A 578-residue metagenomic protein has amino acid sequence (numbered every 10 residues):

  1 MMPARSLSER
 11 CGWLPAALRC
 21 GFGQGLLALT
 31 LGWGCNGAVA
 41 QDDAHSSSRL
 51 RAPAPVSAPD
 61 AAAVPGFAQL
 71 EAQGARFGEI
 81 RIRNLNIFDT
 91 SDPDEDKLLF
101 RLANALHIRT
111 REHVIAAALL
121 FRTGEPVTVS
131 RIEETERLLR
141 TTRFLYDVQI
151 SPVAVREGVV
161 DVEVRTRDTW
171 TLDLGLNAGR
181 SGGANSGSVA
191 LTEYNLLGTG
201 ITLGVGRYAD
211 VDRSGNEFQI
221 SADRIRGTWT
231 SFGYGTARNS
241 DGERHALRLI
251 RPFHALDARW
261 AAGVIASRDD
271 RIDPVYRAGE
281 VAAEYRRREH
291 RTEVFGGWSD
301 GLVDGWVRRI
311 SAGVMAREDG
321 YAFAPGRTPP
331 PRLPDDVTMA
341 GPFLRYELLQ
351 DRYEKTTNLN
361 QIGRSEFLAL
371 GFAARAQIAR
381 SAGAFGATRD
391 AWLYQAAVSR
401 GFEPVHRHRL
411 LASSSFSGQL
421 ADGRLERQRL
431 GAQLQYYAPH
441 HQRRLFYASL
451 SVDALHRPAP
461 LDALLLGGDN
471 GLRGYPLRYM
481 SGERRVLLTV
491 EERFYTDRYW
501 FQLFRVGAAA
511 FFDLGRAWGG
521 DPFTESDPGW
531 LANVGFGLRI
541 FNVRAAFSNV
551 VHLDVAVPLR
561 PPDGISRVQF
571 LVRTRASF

Functional and structural regions predicted by a protein language model:
P3, Q41, A373-F578: C-terminal transmembrane beta-barrel domains of outer membrane proteins
Q41-E193, G204-Y208, R213-A222, G235 (+3 more regions): Periplasmic polypeptide-binding modules associated with outer-membrane biogenesis and secretion
L70-Q73, L196-T202, R224-S231, A255-A261 (+8 more regions): Short loop/turn motifs that connect adjacent beta-strands in outer-membrane beta-barrel proteins
L119, W170-R180, G187-D210, F218 (+9 more regions): Transmembrane beta-strand segments that form the barrel wall of outer-membrane beta-barrel proteins
R180-S181, A209-D210, R224, A237-D241 (+9 more regions): Replace "Gram-negative outer membrane beta-barrel proteins" with "bacterial and organellar outer membrane beta-barrel
G187-L196, S214-G227, H245-D257, A262-V264 (+7 more regions): Feature captures outer-membrane beta-barrel proteins of Gram-negative bacteria and organelles
V189, G215-I220, R244-I250, A262-I265 (+9 more regions): Outer-membrane beta-barrel translocator domains and adjoining extracellular loop/strand segments of Gram-negative
S221-P330: Transmembrane beta-barrel wall of Gram-negative outer-membrane proteins
